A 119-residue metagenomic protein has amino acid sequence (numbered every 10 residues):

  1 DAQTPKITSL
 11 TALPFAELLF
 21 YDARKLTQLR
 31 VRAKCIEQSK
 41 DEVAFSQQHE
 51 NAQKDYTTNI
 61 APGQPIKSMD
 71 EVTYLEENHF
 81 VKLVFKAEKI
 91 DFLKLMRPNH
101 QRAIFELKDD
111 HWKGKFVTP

Functional and structural regions predicted by a protein language model:
D1-L26: A short mixed-secondary-structure module that forms the rim of ligand-binding clefts
T27-P119: Charged, gly/pro-rich active-site loop segments
